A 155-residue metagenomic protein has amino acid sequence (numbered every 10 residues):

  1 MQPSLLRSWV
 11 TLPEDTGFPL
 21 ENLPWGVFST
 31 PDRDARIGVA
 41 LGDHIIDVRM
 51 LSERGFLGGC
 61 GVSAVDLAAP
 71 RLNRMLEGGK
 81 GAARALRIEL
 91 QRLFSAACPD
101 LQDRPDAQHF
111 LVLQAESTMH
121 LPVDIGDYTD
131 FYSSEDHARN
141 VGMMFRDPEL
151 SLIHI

Functional and structural regions predicted by a protein language model:
M1-V27: Short, Gly/Pro- and small/polar-rich lid/capping loops
D15-T16, D47-M50, G58: Helix-rich terminal scaffold detector
D32-D34, G61: Glycine-rich N-terminal segment of FAD-binding domains in flavoprotein oxidoreductases, spanning the beta-loop-helix
G38: Short beta-strand-centered aromatic/proline hotspots
G58-H120: Glycine-rich, N-terminal phosphate-binding loop and its surrounding beta-alpha-beta segment
G126-S133: Extended, domain-scale alpha-helical bundle/helix-rich regions
H137-F145: Short active-site loop/helix that positions an aromatic residue
I153-I155: Conserved small/polar residues in nucleotide/adenosyl-binding loops
